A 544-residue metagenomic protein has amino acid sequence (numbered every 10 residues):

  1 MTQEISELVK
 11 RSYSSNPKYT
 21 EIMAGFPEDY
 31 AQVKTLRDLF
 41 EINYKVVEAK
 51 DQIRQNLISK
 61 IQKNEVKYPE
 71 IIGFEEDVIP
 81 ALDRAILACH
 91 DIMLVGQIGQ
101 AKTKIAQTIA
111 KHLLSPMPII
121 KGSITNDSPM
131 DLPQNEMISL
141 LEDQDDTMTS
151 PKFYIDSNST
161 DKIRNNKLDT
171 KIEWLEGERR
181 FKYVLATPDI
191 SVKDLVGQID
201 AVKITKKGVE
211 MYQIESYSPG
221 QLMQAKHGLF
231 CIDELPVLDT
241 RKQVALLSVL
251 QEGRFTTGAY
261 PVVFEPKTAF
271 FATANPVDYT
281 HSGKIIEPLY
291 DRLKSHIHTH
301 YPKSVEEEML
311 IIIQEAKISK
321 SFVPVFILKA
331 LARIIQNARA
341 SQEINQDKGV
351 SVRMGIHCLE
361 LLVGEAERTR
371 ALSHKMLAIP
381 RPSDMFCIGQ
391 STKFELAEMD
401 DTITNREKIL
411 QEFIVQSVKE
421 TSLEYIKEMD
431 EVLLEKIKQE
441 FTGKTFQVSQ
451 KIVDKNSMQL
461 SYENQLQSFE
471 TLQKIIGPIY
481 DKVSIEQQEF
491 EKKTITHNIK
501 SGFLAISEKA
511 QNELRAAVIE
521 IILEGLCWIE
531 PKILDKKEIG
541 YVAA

Functional and structural regions predicted by a protein language model:
M1-I22: Intrinsically disordered, low-structural-confidence terminal and linker regions
E21-E306, Q314-K329, Q342-Q346, S422-A544: Conserved ASCE/P-loop NTPase catalytic core
D200, Q336-N337: Short connector loops/turns at beta-strand edges and beta->alpha or beta->beta junctions
S321-P324, N337-F413, Y425: C-terminal helical "lid" subdomain and adjoining coupling/linker elements of P-loop NTPases
L331-I335: Short alpha-helical scaffolding segments that buttress acidic/His motifs in well-ordered protein cores
F413-T421: Accessory nucleic acid-recognition modules appended to NTPase machines
